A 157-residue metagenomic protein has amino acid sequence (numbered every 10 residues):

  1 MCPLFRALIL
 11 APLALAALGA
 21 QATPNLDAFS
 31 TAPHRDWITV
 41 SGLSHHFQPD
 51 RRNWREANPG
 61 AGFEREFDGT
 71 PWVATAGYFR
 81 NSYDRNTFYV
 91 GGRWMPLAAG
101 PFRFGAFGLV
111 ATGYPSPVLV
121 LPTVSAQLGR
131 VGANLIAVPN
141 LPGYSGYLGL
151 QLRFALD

Functional and structural regions predicted by a protein language model:
M1-P33: Cleavable N-terminal export/targeting peptides
I9-P12, A16, H46-Q48, P71 (+2 more regions): Residues in flexible loops and secondary-structure boundaries
A20-G69, V73, G77-Y78: Short glycine/proline- and aromatic-enriched beta-strand/turn motifs that initiate or cap beta-hairpins
V40-H46, P71-N81, F102-G113, P122-V124 (+1 more regions): Transmembrane beta-strand segments that form the barrel wall of outer-membrane beta-barrel proteins
Q48-A57, Y78-Y89, A98, V110-V118 (+1 more regions): Solvent-exposed loop/turn segments connecting transmembrane beta-strands in outer-membrane beta-barrel proteins
N58-D68, N86-G100, V118-G129, G146-D157: Feature captures outer-membrane beta-barrel proteins of Gram-negative bacteria and organelles
